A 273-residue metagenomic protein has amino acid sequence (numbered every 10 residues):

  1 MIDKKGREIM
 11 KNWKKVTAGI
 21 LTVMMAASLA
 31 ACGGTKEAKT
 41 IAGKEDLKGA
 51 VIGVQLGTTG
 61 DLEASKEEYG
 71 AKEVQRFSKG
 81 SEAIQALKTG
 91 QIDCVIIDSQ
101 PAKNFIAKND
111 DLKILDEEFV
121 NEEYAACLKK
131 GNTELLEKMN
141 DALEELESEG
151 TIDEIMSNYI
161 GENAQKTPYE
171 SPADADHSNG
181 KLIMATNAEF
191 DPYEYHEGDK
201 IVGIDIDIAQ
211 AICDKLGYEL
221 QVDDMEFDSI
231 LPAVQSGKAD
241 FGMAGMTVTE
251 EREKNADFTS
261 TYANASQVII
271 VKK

Functional and structural regions predicted by a protein language model:
A27-A31: C-terminal motif of bacterial Sec signal peptides marking the signal peptidase cleavage site
G33-G34, T58, K103, A125-Q165 (+2 more regions): Extended ligand-binding regions for polar small-molecule ligands
K36-D46, N109-V120, K130, Q210 (+1 more regions): Acidic, polar ligand-binding/catalytic clefts
E37-I41, L56-T59, V74-T89, E122 (+2 more regions): Short helix-initiation/N-cap motifs at beta->coil->alpha
K44-G57, L182-T186: Short loop->beta-strand "edge-of-pocket" segments that line small-molecule binding or catalytic clefts across diverse
T59-V74, D110, I114-E118, N140-N179: Ligand-binding clefts/hinges and TM-proximal coupling segments of bilobed small-molecule sensing domains
E73-R76, C94, S178-M246: Extracytoplasmic small-molecule ligand-binding "clamshell" domains of the periplasmic binding protein/Venus flytrap
S99, K103-N140, N163-E170, A175 (+2 more regions): Periplasmic-binding protein-like
